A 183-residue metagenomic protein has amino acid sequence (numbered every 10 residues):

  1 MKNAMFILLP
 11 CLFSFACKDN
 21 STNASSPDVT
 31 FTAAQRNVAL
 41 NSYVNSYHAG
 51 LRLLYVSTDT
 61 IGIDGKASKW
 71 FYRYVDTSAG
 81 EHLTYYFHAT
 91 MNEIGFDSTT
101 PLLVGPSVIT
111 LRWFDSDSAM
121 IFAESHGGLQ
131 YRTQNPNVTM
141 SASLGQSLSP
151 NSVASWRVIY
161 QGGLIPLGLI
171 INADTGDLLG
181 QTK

Functional and structural regions predicted by a protein language model:
M1-F15: Sec-dependent bacterial lipoprotein signal peptides
C17-K183: Long, terminal "pre-/pro-" and other extracytoplasmic accessory regions that lie outside the mature folded/catalytic
